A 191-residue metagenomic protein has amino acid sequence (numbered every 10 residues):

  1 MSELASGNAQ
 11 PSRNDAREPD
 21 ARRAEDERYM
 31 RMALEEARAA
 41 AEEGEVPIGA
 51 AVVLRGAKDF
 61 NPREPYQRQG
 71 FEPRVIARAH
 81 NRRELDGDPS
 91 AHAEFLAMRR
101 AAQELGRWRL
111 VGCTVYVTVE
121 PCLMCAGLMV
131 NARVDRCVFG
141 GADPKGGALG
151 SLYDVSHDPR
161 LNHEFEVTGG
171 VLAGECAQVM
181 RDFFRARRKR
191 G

Functional and structural regions predicted by a protein language model:
M1-A40, K58-G70, P121-G191: Zinc-dependent deaminase
D20, N81-G87: A short glycine/serine-rich beta->alpha loop
E25, P47-I48: Short loop/turn microsegments at loop-to-beta-strand junctions
A51-G56: Short hydrophobic alpha-helical segments used for membrane anchoring or interfacial signaling
I76-A79: A structural microfeature
L85-F95: A short, polar/charged loop-to-alpha-helix boundary motif
R107-E120: Immediate flanking context of iron-sulfur cluster ligation sites
